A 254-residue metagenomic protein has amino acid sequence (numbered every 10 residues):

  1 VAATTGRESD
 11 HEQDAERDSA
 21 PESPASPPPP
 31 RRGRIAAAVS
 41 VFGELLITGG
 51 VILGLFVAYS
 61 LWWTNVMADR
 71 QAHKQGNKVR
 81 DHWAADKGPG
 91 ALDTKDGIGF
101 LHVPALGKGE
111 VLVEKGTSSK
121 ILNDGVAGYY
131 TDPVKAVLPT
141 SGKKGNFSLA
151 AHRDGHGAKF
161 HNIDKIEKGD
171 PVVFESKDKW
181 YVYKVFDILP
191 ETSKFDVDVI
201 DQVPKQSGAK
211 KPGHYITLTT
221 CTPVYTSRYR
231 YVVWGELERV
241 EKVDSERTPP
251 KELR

Functional and structural regions predicted by a protein language model:
V1-V39: Terminal targeting segments of Actinobacterial cell-envelope proteins
R34-V41, L45-E167, E175-R254: Solvent-exposed, non-transmembrane regions of membrane-associated and secreted proteins
